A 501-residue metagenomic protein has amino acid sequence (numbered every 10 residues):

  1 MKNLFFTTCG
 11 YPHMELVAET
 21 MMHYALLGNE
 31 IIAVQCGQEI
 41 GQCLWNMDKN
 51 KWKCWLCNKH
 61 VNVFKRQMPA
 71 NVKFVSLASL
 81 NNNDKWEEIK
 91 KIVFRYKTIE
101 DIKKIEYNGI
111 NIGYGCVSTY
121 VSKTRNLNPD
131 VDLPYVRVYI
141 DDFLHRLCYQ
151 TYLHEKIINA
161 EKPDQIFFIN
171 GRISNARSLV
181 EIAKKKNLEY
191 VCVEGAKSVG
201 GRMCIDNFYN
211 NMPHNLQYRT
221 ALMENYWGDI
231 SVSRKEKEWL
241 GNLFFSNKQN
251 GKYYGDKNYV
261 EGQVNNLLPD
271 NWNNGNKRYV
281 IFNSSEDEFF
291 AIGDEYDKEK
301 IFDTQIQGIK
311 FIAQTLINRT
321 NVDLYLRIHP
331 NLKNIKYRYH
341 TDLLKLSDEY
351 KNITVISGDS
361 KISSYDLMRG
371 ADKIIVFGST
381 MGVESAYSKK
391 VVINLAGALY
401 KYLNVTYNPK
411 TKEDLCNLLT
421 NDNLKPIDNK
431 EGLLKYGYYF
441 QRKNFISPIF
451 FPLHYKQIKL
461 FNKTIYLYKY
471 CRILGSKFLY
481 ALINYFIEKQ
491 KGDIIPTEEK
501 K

Functional and structural regions predicted by a protein language model:
T7-V17, F168, F289-G293: A short, glycine/small-residue-rich beta-strand->loop->alpha-helix junction that serves as a flexible
Y11-G28, I32-A33, V180, I301-I317: Histidine-anchored nucleotide/phosphate-binding helix
N29-C148, G195-Y259, Y455-F461, Y470-K501: Conserved N-terminal ligand/cofactor-binding loop architecture of enzyme catalytic domains
Q150-D206: Conserved nucleotide-sugar donor-interacting segment of glycosyltransferase catalytic cores, predominantly GT-B
K248-L344: Conserved catalytic-core segment of nucleotide-activated headgroup transferases in glycan assembly
G275, V405, P409-K501: Long, C-terminal catalytic modules of enzymes
T341-G358: Nucleotide-activated donor-binding/catalytic signature segment of Leloir-type glycosyltransferases, i.e., the conserved
S360-Y407: A donor-sugar binding/catalytic signature common to diverse glycosyltransferases and related nucleotide-sugar
